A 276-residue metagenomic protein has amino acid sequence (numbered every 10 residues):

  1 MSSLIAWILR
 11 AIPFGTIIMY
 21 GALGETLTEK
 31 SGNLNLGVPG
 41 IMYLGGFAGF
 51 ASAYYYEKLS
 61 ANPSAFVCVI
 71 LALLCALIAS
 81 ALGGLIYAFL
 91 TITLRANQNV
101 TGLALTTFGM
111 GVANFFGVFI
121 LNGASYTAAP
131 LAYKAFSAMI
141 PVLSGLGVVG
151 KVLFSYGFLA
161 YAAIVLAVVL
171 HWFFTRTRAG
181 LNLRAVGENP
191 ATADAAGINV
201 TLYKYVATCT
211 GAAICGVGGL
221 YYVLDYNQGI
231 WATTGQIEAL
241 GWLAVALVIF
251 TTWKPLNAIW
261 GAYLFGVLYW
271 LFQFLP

Functional and structural regions predicted by a protein language model:
M1-A22, K30, L34, A48 (+1 more regions): Membrane-interfacial amphipathic/re-entrant helices at transmembrane-helix boundaries
G21-A22, G46-A51, M110-N114, A160-H171 (+3 more regions): Hydrophobic core segments of alpha-helical transmembrane domains in multi-pass membrane transport and ion-translocation
L27, A51, Y55, L85 (+8 more regions): Membrane-interface helix caps of multi-pass small-molecule transporters
T28-L36, T91-A96, F250-W260: Membrane-helix interface "capping/anchor" motifs
N62-V112, L264-F265, Y269: Alpha-helical transmembrane segments within multi-pass membrane transporters and channels
G109-T175, T234: Transmembrane helix-bundle core of multi-pass membrane transporters and related energy-transducing complexes
V152-W231, W260: Helix-loop-helix "hairpin" substructures at the membrane interface of multi-pass membrane proteins
C215, D225, G229-P276: Transmembrane alpha-helical segments in multi-pass inner-membrane proteins
